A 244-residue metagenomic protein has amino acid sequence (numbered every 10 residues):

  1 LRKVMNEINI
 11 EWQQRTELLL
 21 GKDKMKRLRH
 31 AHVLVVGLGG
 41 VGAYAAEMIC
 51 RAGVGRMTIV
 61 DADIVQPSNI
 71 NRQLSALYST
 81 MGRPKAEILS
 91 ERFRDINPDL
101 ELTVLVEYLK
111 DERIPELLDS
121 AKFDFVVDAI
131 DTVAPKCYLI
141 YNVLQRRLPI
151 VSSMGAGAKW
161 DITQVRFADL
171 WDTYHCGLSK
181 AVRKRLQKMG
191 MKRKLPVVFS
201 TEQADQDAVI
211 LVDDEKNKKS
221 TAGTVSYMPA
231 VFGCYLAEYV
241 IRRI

Functional and structural regions predicted by a protein language model:
R2-E7, A121-F123, T132-P135, Q145 (+4 more regions): Glycine-rich phosphate/adenylate-binding loop
R2-V33, P67: N-terminal charged helix/coil linker that caps or initiates catalytic domains
V35-G37, V60: Conserved N-terminal Rossmann-fold NAD(P)-binding element of oxidoreductases
V41: Hydrophobic/small residue at the entry helix of a nucleotide-binding pocket
V54, I59-N97: Glycine-rich phosphate-binding loop and adjoining beta1-alpha1-beta2 segment of Rossmann-like nucleotide-binding folds
P67-S75, A158-D169: Acidic/polar active-site rim loop that often engages polyanionic ligands
E112-F123: Short amphipathic alpha-helix with an adjacent loop that forms part of the alpha/beta core around
